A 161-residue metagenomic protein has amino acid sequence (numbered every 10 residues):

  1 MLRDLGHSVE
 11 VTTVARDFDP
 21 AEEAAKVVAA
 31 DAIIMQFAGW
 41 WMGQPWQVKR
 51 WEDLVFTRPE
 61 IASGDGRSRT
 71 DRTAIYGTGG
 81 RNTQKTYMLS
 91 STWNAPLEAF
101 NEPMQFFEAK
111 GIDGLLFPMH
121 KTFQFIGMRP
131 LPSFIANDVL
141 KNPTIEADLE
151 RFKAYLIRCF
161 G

Functional and structural regions predicted by a protein language model:
M1-H7, T122: A short, Lys/Arg-enriched amphipathic alpha-helix followed by its capping loop at the start of a domain
L5-P20, F134-N137: A short beta-strand-loop structural module common to alpha/beta enzyme folds
E10-T12, I34, M88-S90, L131-F134: Hydrophobic/aromatic beta-strand patches that form the interior of the parallel beta-sheet core in alpha/beta enzyme
D17-A25, K141-D148: Structural motif
E22-M119: Helix-loop-strand module that forms the ligand-binding subsite of alpha/beta enzymes
F106-G161: Glycine-rich phosphate/pyrophosphate-binding loop and the adjoining helix
